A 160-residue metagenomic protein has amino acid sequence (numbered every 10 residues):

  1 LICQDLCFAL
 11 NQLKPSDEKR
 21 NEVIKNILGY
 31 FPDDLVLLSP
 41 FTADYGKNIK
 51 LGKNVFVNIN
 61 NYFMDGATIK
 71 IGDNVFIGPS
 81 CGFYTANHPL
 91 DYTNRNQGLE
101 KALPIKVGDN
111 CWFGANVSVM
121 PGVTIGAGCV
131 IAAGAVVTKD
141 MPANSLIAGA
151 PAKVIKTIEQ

Functional and structural regions predicted by a protein language model:
L1-D34, A152-K156: Terminal amphipathic alpha-helical/low-complexity segments used for targeting or macromolecular assembly
F41-L51, F56-I125, A150-E159: Flexible, glycine/small-residue-enriched loop-and-beta-strand segment within the central core of proteins
V123, N144-S145: Extracytoplasmic/periplasmic beta-strand context in beta-sandwich domains, especially the cupredoxin/COX2 CuA-binding
I131, G149: Conserved G/P- and acidic residue-centered "switch" motifs that form tight phosphate/ATP-binding loops in soluble
V137-T138: Short hydrophobic beta-strand element within catalytic cores of glycosyltransferases and related nucleotide-activated
